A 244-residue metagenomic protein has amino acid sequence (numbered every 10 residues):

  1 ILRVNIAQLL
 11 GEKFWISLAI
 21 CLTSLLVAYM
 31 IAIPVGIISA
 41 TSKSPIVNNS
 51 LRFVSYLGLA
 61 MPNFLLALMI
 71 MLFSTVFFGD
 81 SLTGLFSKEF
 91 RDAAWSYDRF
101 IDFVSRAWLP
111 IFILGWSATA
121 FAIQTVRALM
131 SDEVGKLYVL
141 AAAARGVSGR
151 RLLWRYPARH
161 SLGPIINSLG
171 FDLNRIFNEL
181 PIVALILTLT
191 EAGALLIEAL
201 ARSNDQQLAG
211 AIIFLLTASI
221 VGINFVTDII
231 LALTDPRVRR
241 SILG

Functional and structural regions predicted by a protein language model:
I1-L9: Short membrane-interfacial helix/loop motifs at transmembrane-helix boundaries
V4-N5, G84-F90, P236: Short, solvent-exposed coil/turn linker segments
I6, V47-L51: Juxtamembrane loop-to-helix connectors within ABC transporter transmembrane domains
A7, T75, V183-A184: Nucleotide phosphate-binding site architecture
F14-V47, N63, F90-G244: Alpha-helical transmembrane segments of integral membrane proteins, especially multi-pass inner/plasma-membrane
F53-F86, I113-T119, Q124: Membrane-water interface segments at the C-terminal ends of transmembrane alpha-helices in multi-pass inner-membrane
